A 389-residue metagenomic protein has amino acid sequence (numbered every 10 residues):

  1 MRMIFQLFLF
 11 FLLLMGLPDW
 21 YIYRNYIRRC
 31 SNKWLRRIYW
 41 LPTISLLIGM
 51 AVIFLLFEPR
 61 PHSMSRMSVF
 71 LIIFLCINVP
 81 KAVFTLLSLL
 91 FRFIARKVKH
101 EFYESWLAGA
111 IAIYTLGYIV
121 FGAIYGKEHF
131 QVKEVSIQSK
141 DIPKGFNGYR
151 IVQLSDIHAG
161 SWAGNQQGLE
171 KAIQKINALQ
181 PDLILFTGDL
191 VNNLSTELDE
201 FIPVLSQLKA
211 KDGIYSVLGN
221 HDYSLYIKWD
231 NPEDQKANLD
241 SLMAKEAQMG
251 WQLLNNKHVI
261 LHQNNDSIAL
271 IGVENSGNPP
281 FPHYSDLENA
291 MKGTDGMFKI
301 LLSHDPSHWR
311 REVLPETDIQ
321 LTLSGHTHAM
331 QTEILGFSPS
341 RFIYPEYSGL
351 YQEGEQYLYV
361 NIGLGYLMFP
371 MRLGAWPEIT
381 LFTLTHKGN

Functional and structural regions predicted by a protein language model:
M1-E128: Non-catalytic terminal accessory segments
F5-F11, F54-F57, F70, F74 (+15 more regions): Phenylalanine-focused residue identity feature
F5-Y23, R28-C30, L56-S63, I113-V204: N-terminal active-site segment of His-dependent metallophosphoesterases
K144-N389: Soluble catalytic domains of enzymes that build or remodel membrane lipids, polysaccharides, and related
